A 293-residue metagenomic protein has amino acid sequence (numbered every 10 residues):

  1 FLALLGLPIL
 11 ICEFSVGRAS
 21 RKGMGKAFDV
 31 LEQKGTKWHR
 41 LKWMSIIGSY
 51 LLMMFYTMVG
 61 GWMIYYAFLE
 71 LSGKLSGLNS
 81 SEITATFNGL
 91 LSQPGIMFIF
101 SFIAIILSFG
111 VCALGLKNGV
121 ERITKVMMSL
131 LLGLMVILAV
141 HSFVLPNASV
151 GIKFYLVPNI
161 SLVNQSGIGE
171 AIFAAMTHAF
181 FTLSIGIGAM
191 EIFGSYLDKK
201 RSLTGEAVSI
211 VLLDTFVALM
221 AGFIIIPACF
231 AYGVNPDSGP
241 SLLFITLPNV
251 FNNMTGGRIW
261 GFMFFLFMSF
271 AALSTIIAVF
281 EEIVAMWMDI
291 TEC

Functional and structural regions predicted by a protein language model:
F1-L7, I46-L71, F100-L114, S129-S142 (+2 more regions): Hydrophobic core segments of alpha-helical transmembrane domains in multi-pass membrane transport and ion-translocation
F1-Q33, A228-N235: Juxtamembrane transmembrane-helix boundary signature
L5, G17, K22, E70 (+4 more regions): Short, well-ordered loop/turn and helix-capping segments at boundaries between secondary-structure elements and domains
L10-F14, R18, M58-Y66, L114-E121 (+8 more regions): Short helix-terminus and kink motifs of transmembrane alpha helices, predominantly at the cytoplasmic interface
A19-M44, T57-K117, P146-F173, P240-F244: Inter-helical loop and helix-membrane interface segments of multi-pass membrane transporters/permeases
F28, Y50, F55-Y56, Y66 (+5 more regions): Aromatic side chains
T36-M53, N88-L90, I103-M127, I192-K200 (+2 more regions): Membrane-water interface regions at transmembrane-helix termini and the short interhelical loops of multi-pass membrane
E121, K125-L273, I277, I290-T291: Membrane-embedded translocation segments of transport machinery
